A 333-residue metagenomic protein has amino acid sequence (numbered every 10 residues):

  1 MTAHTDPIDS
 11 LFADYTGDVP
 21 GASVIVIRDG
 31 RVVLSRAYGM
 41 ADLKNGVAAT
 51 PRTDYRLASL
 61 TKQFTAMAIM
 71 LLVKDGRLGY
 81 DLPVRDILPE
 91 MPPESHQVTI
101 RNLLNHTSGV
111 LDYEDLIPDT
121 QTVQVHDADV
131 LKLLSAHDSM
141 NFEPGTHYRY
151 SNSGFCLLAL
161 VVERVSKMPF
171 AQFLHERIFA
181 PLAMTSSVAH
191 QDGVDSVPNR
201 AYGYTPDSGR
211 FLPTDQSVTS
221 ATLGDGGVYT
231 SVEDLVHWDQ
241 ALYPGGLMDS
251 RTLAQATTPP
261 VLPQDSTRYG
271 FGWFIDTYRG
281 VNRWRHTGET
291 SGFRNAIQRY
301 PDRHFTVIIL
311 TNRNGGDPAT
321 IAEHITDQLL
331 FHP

Functional and structural regions predicted by a protein language model:
M1-A37, E163-E176, A180, P198 (+1 more regions): Catalytic loop of the DD-peptidase/beta-lactamase superfamily, centered on the K-T-G motif and neighboring
P7, R56-L60, L72-L116, L160 (+2 more regions): Active-site helix/loop module of the DD-peptidase/beta-lactamase fold, centered on the serine-lysine SxxK catalytic
Y15-S23, K44-N102, M140-S153, L223-G226 (+1 more regions): Short active-site loop at a secondary-structure junction that contains or immediately precedes the catalytic residue(s)
V33, A37-N45, D129-L134, Y204-L212: Acidic-glycine-rich active-site phosphate/pyrophosphate-binding loop
A37, E114-V197, T214-Q216, S220-V236: Catalytic-site signature segments of enzymes, centered on catalytic residues
A41, D75, H106, H137 (+2 more regions): Generic structural signal for alpha-helix termini and adjacent loop/cap motifs
L103-L104, K132-S135, Y204, A256 (+1 more regions): A generic structural signal for nonpolar/aromatic side chains embedded in well-ordered alpha-helices
